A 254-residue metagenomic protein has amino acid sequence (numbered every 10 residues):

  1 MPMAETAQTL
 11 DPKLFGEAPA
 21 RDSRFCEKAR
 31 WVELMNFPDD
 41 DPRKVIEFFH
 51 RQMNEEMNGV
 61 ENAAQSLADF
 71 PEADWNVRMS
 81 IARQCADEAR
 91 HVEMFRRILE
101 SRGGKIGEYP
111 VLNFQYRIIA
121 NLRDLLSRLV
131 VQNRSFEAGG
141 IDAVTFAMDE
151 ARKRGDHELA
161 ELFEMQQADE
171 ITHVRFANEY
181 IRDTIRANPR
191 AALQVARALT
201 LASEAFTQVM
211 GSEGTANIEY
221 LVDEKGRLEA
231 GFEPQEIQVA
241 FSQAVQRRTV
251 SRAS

Functional and structural regions predicted by a protein language model:
M1-S254: Non-heme di-metal
